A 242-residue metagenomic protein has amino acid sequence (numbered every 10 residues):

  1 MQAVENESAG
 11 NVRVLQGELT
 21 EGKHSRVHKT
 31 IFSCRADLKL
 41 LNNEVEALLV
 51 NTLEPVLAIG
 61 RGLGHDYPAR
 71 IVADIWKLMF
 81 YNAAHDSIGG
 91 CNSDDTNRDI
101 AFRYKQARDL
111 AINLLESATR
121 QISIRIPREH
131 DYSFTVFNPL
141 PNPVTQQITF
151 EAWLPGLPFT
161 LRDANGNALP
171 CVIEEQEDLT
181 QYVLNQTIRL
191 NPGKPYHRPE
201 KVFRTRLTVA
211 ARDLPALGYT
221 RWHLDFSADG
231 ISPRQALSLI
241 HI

Functional and structural regions predicted by a protein language model:
M1-V136, Q146, P158, R162-L169 (+3 more regions): Catalytic-domain carbohydrate-binding cleft regions of carbohydrate-active enzymes
R128, N142, P155, K201-T205: Residues that act as N-cap/strand-start positions at coil-to-secondary-structure junctions
L140-L157: Surface-exposed beta-strand/loop patches in extracellular or lumenal glycoproteins
Q176-P199: Charged, glycine/proline-rich intrinsically disordered loops and linkers
P192-Y219: A surface-exposed beta-strand-loop module
T220-D229: Short, hydrophobic/aromatic-enriched beta-strand segments in well-ordered soluble domains
D229-S238: Short, Gly/Pro- and small/polar-rich lid/capping loops
I240-I242: Conserved small/polar residues in nucleotide/adenosyl-binding loops
